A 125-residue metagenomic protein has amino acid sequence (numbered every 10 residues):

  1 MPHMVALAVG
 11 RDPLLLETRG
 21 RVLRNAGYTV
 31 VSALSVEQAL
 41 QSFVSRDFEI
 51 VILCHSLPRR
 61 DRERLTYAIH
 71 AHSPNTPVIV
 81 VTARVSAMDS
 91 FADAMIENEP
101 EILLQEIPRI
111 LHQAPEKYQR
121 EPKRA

Functional and structural regions predicted by a protein language model:
M1-P13, V85, P100-A125: Non-catalytic signal-transmission and effector/linker regions of two-component phosphorelay proteins
H3-L14, R19-L23, V51, I79: Conserved acidic segment of CheY-like receiver
N25-A26, H72: Conserved dinucleotide-binding and phosphotransfer motif residues
T29: Residue-level detector of anion-binding/catalytic polar loops
S32-I50: Acidic, metal-coordinating helix/loop segments flanking the phosphotransfer/catalytic sites of two-component signaling
V44-R46, I69-N75, R84: Conserved phosphotransfer cores of two-component systems
L53-I69: Conserved phosphotransfer microenvironments
R59, R64, T76-Q105: Alpha4 helix (beta4-alpha4-beta5 surface) of REC/receiver domains from two-component response regulators
